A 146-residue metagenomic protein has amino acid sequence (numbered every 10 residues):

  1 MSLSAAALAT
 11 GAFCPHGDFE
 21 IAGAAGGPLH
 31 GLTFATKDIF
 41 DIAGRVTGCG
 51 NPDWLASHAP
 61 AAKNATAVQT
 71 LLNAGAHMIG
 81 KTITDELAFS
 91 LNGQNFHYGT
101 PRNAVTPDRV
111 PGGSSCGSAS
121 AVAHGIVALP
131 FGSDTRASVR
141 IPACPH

Functional and structural regions predicted by a protein language model:
M1-A128: Gly/Ser-rich catalytic/binding loops embedded in alpha/beta enzyme cores
V122-A123, L129-H146: Fold-level recognition of mixed alpha/beta catalytic cores in primary-metabolism enzymes, strongest
